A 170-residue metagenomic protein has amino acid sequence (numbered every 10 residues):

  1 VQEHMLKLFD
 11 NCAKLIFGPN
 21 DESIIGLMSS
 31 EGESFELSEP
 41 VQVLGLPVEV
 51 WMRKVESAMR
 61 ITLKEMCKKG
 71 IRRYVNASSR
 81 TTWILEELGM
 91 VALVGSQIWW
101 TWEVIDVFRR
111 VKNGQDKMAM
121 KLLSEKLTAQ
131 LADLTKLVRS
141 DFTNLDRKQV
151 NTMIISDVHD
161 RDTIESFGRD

Functional and structural regions predicted by a protein language model:
Q2-R169: Extended, charged/polar low-complexity intrinsically disordered regions
